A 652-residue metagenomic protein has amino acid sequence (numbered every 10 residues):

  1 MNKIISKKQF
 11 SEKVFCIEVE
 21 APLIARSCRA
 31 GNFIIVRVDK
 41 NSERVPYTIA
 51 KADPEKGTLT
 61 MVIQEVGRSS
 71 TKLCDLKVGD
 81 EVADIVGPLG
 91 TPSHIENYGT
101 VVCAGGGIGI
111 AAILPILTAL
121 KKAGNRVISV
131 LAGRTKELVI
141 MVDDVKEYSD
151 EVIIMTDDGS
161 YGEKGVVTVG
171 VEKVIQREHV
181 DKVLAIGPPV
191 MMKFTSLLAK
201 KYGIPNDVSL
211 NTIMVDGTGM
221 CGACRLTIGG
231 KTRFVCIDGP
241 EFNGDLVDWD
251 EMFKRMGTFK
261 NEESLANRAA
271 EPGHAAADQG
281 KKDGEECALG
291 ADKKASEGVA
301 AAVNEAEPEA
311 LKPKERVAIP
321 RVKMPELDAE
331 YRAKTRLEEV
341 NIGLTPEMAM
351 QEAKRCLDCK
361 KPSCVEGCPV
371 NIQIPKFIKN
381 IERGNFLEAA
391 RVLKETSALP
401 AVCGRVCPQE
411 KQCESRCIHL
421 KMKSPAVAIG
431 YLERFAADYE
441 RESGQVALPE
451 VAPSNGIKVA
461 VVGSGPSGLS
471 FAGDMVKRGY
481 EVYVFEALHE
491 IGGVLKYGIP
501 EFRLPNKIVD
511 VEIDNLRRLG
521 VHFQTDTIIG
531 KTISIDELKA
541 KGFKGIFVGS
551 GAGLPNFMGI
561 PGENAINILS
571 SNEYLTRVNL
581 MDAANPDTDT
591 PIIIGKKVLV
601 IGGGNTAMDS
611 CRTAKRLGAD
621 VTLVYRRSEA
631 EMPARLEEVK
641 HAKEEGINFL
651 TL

Functional and structural regions predicted by a protein language model:
M1-V78: Ferredoxin-reductase
R68-D216: FNR/FR-type flavoprotein reductase catalytic core
V86-N97, E440-V459, T576-I594: A short, basic/flexible loop-to-alpha-helix module at the beginning of a structural domain
G107-I110, P189-V190, M220, A398 (+3 more regions): Residue-level detector of alpha-helix initiation sites
I113, K361, A460-F485, Q524-K539 (+2 more regions): Rossmann-like dinucleotide/flavin-binding elements
R134-D144, E481-V484, L488-F523, C611-L652: Rossmann-like dinucleotide-binding cores of NAD(P)H-dependent redox enzymes
T195-K200, I204-P205, I546, A552-L580: Glycine-rich beta-alpha-beta "Rossmann" dinucleotide-binding loop(s) and their flanking helix/strand
P240, D248-N455, N506, V548-L569 (+1 more regions): Ferredoxin-type iron-sulfur electron-transfer modules and their immediate structural context
